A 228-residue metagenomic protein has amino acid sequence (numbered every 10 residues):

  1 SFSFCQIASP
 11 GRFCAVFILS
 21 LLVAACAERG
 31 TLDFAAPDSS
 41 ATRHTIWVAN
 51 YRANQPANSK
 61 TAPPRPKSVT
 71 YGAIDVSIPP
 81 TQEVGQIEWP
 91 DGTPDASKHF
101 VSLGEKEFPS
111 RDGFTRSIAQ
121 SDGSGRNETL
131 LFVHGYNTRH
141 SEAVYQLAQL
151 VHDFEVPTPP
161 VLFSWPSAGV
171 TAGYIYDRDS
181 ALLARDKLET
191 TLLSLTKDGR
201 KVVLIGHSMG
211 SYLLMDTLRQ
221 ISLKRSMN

Functional and structural regions predicted by a protein language model:
S1-P10: N-terminal secretory signal peptides that target proteins for export/translocation
C14-A24: Bacterial N-terminal signal peptides
A24-L130, Y136-P159: Flexible, membrane-associating and regulatory peripheral segments of lipid-active enzymes
S164-D179: Cap/lid segment of the alpha/beta-hydrolase catalytic domain
D177-T196: Alpha/beta-hydrolase active-site loop
G206, G210, L214: Gly/Ala-rich beta-loop-alpha elbow adjacent to hydrolase catalytic centers
L214, L218-N228: Primarily recognizes the serine-hydrolase "nucleophile elbow" in alpha/beta-hydrolase and SGNH/GDSL folds
